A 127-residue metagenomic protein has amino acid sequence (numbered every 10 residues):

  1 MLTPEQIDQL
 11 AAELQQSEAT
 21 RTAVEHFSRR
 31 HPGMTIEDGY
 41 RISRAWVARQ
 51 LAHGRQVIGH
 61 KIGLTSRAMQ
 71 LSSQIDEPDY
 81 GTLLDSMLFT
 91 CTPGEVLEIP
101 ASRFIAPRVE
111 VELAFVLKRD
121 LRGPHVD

Functional and structural regions predicted by a protein language model:
L2-D127: Active-site microenvironments in enzyme catalytic cores
